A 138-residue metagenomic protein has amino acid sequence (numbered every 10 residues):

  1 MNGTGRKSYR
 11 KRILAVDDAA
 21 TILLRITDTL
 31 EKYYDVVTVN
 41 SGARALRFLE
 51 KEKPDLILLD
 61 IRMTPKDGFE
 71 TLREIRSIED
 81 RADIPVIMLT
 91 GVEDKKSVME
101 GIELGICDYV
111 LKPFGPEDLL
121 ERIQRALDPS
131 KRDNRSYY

Functional and structural regions predicted by a protein language model:
N2-R6, D128-Y138: CheY-like receiver
Y9-T21, R25-T27, I57: Conserved acidic segment of CheY-like receiver
A20-V37, R44: Two-component/phosphorelay signaling modules centered on CheY-like receiver
T21, F114-I123: C-terminal output helix
L23, T64-D67, A82, T90 (+2 more regions): The feature encodes the CheY-like receiver
T38-R47, G68-E70: Helix N-cap/capping motif at the beta->alpha junctions
E52-L58: Active-site beta3 strand of CheY-like receiver
E70, E93-L111, E121: Alpha4 helix (beta4-alpha4-beta5 surface) of REC/receiver domains from two-component response regulators
